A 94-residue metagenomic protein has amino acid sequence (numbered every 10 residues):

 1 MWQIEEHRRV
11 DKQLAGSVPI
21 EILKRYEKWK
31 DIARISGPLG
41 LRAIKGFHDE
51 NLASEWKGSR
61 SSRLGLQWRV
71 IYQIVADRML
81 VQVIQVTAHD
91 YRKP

Functional and structural regions predicted by a protein language model:
M1-L66, I74-P94: Basic, Lys/Arg-enriched alpha-helical interface segments
V70: Hydrophobic/aromatic beta-strand elements that line small-molecule binding cavities or substrate pockets in beta-rich
